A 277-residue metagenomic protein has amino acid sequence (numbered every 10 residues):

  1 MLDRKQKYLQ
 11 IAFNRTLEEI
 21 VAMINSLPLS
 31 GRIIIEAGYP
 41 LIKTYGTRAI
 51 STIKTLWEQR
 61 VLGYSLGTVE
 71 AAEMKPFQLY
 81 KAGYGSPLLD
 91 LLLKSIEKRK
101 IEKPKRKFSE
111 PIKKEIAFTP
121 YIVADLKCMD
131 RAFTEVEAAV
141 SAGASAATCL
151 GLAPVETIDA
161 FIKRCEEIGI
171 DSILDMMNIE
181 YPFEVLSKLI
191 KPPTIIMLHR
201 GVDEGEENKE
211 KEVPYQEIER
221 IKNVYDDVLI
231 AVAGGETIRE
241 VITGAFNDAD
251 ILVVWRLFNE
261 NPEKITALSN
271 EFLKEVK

Functional and structural regions predicted by a protein language model:
M1-P104, F108-A124, C128-F133, K188-K191 (+2 more regions): Conserved N-terminal beta1-alpha1 strand-loop-helix module at the mouth
K7-F13, I33-A37, P120-L126, A147-C149 (+4 more regions): Hydrophobic faces of well-ordered beta-strands that scaffold small-molecule active sites in alpha/beta enzyme cores
A12-T16, G38-I42, G67-V69, K127-R131 (+5 more regions): Active-site beta-loop-alpha junctions enriched in small/polar residues
S30, A142, K191, F246-D248: Structural motif
A37, I42, A144-T157, I196-N208 (+1 more regions): Glycine-rich phosphate-binding active-site loops on the catalytic face of alpha/beta enzymes
K100, E115-A117, R131-D227: Conserved anion-binding
E180, R220-N223, D227, I238-K277: Alpha/beta catalytic cores of nucleotide-metabolism and tRNA/nucleoside-modifying enzymes
N208-V213, A231-N247: Active-site-adjacent loop and "lid" segments of alpha/beta metabolic enzymes
